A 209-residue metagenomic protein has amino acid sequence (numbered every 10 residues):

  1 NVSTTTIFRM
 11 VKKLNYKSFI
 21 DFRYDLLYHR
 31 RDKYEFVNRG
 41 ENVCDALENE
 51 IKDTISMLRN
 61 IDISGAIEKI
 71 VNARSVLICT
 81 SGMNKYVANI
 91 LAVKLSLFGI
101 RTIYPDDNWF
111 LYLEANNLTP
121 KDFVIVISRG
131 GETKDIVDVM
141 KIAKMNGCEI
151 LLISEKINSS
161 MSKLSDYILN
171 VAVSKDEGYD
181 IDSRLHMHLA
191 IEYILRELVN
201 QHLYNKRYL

Functional and structural regions predicted by a protein language model:
N1-S64: HTH-adjacent hinge/linker in prokaryotic transcriptional regulators
G40-F98: Helix-turn-helix/homeodomain-like alpha-helical modules used for DNA recognition and transcription-factor dimerization
N72-Y204: Glycine-rich phosphate-binding loops that contact phosphosugars or nucleotide phosphates
N205-L209: Short, flexible loop/turn segments with low-complexity composition
